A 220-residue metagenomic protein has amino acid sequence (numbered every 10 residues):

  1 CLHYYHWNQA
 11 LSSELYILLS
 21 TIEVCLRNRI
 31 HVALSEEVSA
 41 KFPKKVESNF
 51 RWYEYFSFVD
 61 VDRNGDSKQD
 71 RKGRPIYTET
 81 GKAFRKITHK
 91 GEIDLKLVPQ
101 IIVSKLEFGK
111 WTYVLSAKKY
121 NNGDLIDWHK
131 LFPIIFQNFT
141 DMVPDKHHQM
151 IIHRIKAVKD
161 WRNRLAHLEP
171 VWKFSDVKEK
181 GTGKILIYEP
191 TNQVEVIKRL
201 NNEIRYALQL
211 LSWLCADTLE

Functional and structural regions predicted by a protein language model:
C1-E220: Amphipathic alpha-helical interface elements
